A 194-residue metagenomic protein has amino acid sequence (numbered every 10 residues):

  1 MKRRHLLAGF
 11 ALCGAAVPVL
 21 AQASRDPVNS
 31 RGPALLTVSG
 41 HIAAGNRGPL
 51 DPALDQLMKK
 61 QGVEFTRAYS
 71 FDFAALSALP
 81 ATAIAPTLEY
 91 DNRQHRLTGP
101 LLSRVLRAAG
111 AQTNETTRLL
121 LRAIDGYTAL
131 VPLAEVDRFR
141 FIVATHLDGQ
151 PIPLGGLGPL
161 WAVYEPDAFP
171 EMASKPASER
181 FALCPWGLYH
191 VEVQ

Functional and structural regions predicted by a protein language model:
H5-A21: N-terminal export signals
A21-Q194: N-terminal intrinsically disordered, low-complexity segments enriched in P/E/S/T
